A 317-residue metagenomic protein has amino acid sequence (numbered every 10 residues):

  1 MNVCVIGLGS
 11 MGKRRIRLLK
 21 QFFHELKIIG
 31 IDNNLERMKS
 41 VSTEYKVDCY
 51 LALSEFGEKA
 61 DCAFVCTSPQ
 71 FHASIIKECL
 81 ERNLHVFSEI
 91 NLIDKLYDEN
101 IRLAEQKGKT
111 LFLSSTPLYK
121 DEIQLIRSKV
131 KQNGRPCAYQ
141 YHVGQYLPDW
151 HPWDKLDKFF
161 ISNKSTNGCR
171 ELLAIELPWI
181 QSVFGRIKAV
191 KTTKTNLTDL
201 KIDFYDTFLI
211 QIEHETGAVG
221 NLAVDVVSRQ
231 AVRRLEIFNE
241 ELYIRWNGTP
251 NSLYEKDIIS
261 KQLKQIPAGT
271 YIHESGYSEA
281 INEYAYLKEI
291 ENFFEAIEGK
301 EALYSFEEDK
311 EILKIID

Functional and structural regions predicted by a protein language model:
M1-E44: N-terminal Rossmann-like dinucleotide-binding module
I28, D61, C137: Conserved acidic residues
K46-K59: Short acidic low-complexity segments
C62, P69, A73-L118: Beta-strand-loop-alpha-helix segment that lines the small-molecule cofactor/substrate pocket of alpha/beta enzymes
C62-V65, K109, E215, A280 (+1 more regions): C-terminal helix-rich "cap/oligomerization" subdomain common to oxidoreductases
C66-T67, V143: Glycine-rich, N-terminal phosphate-binding loop of Rossmann-like dinucleotide-binding domains
P117-T193, T198-K201: Predominantly a Rossmann-like dinucleotide-binding segment in NAD(P)-dependent oxidoreductases
L172-S252, L287-K300: Contiguous beta-strand/loop segments that form the cofactor/metal-binding neighborhood of enzyme cores
